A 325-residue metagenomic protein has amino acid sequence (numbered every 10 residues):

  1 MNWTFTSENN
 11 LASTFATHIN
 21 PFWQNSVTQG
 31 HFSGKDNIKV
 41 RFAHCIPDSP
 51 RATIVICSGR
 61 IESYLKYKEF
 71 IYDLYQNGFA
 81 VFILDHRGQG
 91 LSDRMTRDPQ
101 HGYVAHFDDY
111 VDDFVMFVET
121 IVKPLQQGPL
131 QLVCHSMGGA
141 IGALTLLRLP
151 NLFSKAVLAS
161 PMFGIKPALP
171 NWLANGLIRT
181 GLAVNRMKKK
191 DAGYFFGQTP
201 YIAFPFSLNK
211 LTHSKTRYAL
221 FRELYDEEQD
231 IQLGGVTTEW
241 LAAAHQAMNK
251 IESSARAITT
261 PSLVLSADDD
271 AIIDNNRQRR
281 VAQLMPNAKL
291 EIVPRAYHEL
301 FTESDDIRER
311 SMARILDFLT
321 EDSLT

Functional and structural regions predicted by a protein language model:
M1-S33, V40-I46: An N-terminal hydrophobic leader/cap segment in hydrolases
Y64, I71-R97: Conserved alpha/beta-hydrolase
G102-V122: Alpha/beta-hydrolase active-site loop
P124-S136: Alpha/beta-hydrolase fold nucleophile elbow
G142-Q229: Alpha/beta-hydrolase-fold enzymes
I258, V264-S266, D270: Short beta-strand/loop motif that positions the catalytic acidic residue of the alpha/beta-hydrolase fold
T260, D274-Q283: Short alpha-helix in the alpha/beta-hydrolase fold that links the catalytic acid
P294-T325: Catalytic active-site module of serine/aspartate enzymes centered on a nucleophile-bearing elbow/loop
